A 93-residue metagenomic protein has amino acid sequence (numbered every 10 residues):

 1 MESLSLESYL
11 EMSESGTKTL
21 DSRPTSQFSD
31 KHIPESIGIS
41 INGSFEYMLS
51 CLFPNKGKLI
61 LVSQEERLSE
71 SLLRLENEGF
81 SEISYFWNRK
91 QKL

Functional and structural regions predicted by a protein language model:
M1-E2, G79: Short, charged N-terminal helix-start/capping segments
E2-M12, S44-M48: A short, well-structured juxtamembrane/interface segment
E7, S15, S26-F28: Short, well-ordered helical secondary-structure segments
S13-S15, N55-K56: Short, well-ordered loop/turn elements at secondary-structure boundaries
K18: Hard-cation-handling environments
T25-S29, I33-E35, I39-L93: Thiolate-centered catalytic microenvironments shared by cysteine-dependent enzyme domains
